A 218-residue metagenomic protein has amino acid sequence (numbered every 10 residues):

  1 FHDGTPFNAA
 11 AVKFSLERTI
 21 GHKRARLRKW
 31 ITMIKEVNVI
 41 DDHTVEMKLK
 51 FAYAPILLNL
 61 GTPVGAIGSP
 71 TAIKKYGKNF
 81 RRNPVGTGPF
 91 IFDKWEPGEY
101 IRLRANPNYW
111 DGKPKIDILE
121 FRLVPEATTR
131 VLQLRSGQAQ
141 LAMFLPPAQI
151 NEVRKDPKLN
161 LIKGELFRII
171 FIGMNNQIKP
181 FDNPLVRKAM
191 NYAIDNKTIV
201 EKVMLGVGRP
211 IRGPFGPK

Functional and structural regions predicted by a protein language model:
F1, N106-E152, P180: Ligand-site clamp/hinge motif
F1-A25, I40, E46, R130-Q133 (+1 more regions): Aromatic- and charge-enriched surface segment that lines or borders ligand/interaction sites
F7, T32-I34, I40-T44, V85-T87 (+7 more regions): Extracytoplasmic
V12, E17, D42-H43, K50-A54 (+10 more regions): Solvent-exposed coil/turn segments that connect beta secondary-structure elements in extracytoplasmic/periplasmic
V12-L16, V45-E46, G88-D93, I101-R102 (+2 more regions): Short, well-ordered beta-strand elements
R28-T71: Surface-exposed binding/hinge segments that line and control ligand-binding clefts or catalytic entry sites
G61-P114, I118, T128: Gly/Pro-rich hinge or "lid" segments in bacterial periplasmic/extracellular proteins
A142-K218: Local pocket/hinge segments that shape ligand/substrate recognition
